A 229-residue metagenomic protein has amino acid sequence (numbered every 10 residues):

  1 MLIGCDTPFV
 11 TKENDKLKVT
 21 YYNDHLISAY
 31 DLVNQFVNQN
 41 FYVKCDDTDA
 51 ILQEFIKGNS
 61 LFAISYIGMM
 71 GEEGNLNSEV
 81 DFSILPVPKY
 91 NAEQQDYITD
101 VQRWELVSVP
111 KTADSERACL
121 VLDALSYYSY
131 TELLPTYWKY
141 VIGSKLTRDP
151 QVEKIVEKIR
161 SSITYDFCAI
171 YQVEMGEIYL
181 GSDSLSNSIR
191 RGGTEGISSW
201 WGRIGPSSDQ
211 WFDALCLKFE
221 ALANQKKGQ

Functional and structural regions predicted by a protein language model:
L2-I3, T7, T11-D47: Glycine-centered hinge/linker elements that transmit conformational signals in sensory and ligand-binding systems
Y30, N34, L52, A118-L122 (+2 more regions): Extracytoplasmic/secreted envelope proteins and their assembly/folding machinery, especially bacterial periplasmic
N34, N38, D123-Y130, T164: Sec-exported extracytoplasmic/periplasmic mature domains
T48-A63: Short helices/loops that flank or line small-molecule/ion binding pockets
L61-Y66, S83: Paired acidic/hydrophobic, glycine-rich loop segments that form the ligand-binding mouth/hinge of periplasmic-binding
I67-N77: A ligand-binding cleft/hinge motif common to bilobed small-molecule-binding domains
N75-S144: Extracytoplasmic/periplasmic substrate-recognition and gating elements
S115-C119, S129-Q229: Conserved C-terminal helix/tail region of periplasmic/extracytoplasmic solute-binding proteins
